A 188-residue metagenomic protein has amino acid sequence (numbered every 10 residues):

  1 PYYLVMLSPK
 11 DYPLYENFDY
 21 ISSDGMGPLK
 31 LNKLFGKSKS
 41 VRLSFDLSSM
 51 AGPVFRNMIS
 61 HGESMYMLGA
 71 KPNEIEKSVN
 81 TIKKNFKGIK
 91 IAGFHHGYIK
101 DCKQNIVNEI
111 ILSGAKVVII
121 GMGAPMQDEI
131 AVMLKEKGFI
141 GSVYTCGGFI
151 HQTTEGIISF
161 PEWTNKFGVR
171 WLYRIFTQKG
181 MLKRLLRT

Functional and structural regions predicted by a protein language model:
P1-D46: N-terminal nucleotide/polyanion-binding subdomain common to many enzyme families
P1-Y3, M122-Q127, F149: Short glycine-rich anion-binding loops that position phosphate/pyrophosphate groups of nucleotides and phosphorylated
G27-L34, F160-T188: A transmembrane-helix-recognition feature enriched in membrane-embedded lipid enzymes and envelope glyco-/phospholipid
L29-E109, S113: Conserved beta-alpha
E63, G138-G141: A short helix->loop->beta-strand "cap" motif at the edges of active sites that frequently abuts
V79, D128-K137: Short Gly/Thr/Asp-enriched flexible loops that form oxyanion-binding sites at enzyme active sites
G97-D101, I140-I175: Short, flexible loop segments at boundaries between secondary-structure elements
I110, G114-I120, A124: Proline-aspartate-enriched helix->loop->beta-strand connector
